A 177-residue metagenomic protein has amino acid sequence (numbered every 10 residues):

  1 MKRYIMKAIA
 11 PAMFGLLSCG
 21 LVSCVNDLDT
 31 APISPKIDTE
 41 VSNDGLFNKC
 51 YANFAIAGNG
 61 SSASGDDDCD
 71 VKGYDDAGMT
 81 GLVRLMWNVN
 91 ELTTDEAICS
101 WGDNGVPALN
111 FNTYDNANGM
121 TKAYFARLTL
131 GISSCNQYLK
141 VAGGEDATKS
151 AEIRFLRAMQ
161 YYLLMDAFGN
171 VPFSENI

Functional and structural regions predicted by a protein language model:
M1, C24-N26, C50, C135 (+1 more regions): Terminal processing/anchoring signals of secreted or surface-associated proteins and related intramolecular
M1-P32: Bacterial Sec-dependent N-terminal signal peptides
K2-R3, A77, M86-V89: First exposed extracellular module after export/assembly in secreted or surface-exposed proteins
G20, C24-V83: Membrane-proximal, proline-rich intrinsically disordered regions
N53-N59, M86-C99: Extracytoplasmic/secretory soluble proteins
I56-S61, L92, Q160-N170: Secretory-pathway/luminal and periplasmic proteins that interact with or process carbohydrate-rich
E96-F168: Conserved, well-structured interaction surfaces
F173-I177: Hydrophobic, small-residue-rich alpha-helical packing segments that form membrane-like cores
